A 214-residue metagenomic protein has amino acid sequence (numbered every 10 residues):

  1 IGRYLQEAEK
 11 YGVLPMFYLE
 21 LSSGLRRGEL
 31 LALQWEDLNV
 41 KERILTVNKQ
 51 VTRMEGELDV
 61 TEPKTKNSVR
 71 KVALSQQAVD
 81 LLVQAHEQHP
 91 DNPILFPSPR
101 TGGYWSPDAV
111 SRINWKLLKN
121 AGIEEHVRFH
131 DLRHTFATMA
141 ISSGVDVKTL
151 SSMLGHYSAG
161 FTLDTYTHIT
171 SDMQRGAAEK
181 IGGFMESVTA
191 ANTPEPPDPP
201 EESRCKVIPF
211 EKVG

Functional and structural regions predicted by a protein language model:
I1-L33, V40-K41, V69, Q77 (+4 more regions): Basic, Lys/Arg- and aromatic-enriched nucleic-acid-binding interface segment
R3-L14, S23, V72, Q84-Y104 (+1 more regions): Short, basic (Lys/Arg/His-rich) helix/loop patches that form interaction surfaces in the mid-to-C-terminal regions
E42, E55-D80, Q84, R100 (+2 more regions): C-terminal secondary-structure termini that scaffold catalytic or DNA-interacting sites
K49, K64-K66, K148: A general lysine-centric signal
K49-V51, A78, H86, L154: Short, small-residue-rich loop/turn micro-motifs
V51, L154-K180: Catalytic-site neighborhood detector that most strongly recognizes the C-terminal catalytic loop/helix of tyrosine
